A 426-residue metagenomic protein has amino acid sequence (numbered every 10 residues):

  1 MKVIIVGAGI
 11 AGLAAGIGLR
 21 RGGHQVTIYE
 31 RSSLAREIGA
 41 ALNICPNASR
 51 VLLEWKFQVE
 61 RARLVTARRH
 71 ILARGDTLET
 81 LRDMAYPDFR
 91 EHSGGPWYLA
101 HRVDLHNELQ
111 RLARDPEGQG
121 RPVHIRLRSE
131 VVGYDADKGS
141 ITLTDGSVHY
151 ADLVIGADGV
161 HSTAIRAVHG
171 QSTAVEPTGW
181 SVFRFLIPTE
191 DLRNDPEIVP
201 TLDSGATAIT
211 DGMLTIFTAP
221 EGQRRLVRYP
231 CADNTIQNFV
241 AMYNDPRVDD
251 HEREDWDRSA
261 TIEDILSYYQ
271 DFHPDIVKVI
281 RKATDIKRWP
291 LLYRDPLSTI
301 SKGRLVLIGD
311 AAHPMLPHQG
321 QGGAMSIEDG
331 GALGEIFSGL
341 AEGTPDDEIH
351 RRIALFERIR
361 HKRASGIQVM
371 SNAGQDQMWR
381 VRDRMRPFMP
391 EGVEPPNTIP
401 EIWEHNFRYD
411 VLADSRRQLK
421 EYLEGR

Functional and structural regions predicted by a protein language model:
M1-V3: Extreme N-terminal starter segment of soluble prokaryotic enzymes
A8-R21, Q25-S32, I155-G156, F183 (+3 more regions): Conserved mid-domain beta->alpha element of the FAD-binding
G18, V26, E60, A73 (+1 more regions): Preference for well-ordered, secondary-structure-rich cores of eukaryotic proteins
A35-R36, T163-A164, P314-L316: Catalytic P-loop NTPase motifs of RecA-like helicase/translocase cores
A40-L112, M378-R380: Active-site-adjacent segment of FAD-dependent monooxygenases/related oxidoreductases
A62-T66, H124, Q270-D285, P345-A354 (+1 more regions): Acidic/histidine metal-binding catalytic segments
E79-T80, N107-V279: Conserved FAD-binding catalytic core of PHBH/FMO-like flavoproteins
H313-P314, G331-E342, R358-K362, R380-R426: C-terminal lid/capping helical subdomain adjacent to the catalytic/cofactor pocket in oxidative enzymes
